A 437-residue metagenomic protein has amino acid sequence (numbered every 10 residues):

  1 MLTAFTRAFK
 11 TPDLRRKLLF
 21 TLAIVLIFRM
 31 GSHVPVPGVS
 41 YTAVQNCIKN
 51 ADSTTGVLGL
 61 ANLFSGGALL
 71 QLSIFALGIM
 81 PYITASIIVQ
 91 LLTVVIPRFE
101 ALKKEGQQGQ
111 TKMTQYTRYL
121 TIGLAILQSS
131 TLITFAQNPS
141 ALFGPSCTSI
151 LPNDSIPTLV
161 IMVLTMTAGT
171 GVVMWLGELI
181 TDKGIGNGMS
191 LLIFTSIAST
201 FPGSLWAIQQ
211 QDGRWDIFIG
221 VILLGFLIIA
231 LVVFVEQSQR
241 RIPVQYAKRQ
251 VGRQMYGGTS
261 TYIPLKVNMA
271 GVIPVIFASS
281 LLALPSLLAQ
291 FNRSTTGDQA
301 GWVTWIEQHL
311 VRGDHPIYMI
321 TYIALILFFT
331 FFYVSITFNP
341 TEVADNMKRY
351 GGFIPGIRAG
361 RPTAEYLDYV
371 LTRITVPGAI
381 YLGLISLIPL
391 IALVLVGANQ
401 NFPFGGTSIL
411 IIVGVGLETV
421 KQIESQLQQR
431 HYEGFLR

Functional and structural regions predicted by a protein language model:
M1-K103, Q107-R437: N-terminal cationic and glycine-rich segments that engage phosphates or anionic surfaces
